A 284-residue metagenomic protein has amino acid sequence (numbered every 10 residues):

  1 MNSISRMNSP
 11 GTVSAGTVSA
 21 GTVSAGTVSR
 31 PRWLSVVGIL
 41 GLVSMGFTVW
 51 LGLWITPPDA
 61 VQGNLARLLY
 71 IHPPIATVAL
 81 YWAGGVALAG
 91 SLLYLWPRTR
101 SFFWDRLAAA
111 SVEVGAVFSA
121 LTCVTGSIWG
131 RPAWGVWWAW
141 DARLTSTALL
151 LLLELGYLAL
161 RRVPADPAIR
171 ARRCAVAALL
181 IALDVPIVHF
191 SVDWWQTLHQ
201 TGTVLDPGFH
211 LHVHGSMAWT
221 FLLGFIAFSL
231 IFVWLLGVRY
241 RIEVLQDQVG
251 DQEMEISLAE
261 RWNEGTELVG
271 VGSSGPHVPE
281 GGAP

Functional and structural regions predicted by a protein language model:
N2-N8, T12, T22-P284: Polytopic transmembrane helical bundles with strong interfacial aromatic enrichment
